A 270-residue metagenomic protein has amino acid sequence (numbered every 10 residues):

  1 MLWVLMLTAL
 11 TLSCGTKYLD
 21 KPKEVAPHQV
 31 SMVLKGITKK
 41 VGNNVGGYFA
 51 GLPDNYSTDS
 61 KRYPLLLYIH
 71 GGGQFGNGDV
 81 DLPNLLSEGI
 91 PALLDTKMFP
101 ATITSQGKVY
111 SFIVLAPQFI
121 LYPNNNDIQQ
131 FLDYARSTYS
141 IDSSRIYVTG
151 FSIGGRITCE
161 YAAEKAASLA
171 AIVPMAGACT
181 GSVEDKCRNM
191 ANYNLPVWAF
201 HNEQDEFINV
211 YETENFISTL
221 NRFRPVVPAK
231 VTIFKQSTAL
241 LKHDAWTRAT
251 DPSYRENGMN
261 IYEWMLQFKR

Functional and structural regions predicted by a protein language model:
M6-S13: Hydrophobic h-region of N-terminal signal peptides that target proteins for export in Gram-negative bacteria
C14-L65, F112, I153-R156, Y161 (+3 more regions): A domain-start/cap signature at the N-terminus of enzymes
D54-K61, I120-S152: Gly/Ser-rich "nucleophile elbow"/oxyanion-hole loop immediately N-terminal to the catalytic nucleophile in hydrolases
Y63-L65, I69-Q129: Active-site machinery of serine-nucleophile hydrolases
V109-F112, A191-V197: Short, proline-enriched alpha-helix->beta-strand connector loops that line the catalytic pocket of alpha/beta-hydrolase
Q118, T149, M175-A176, F200 (+1 more regions): Alpha/beta-hydrolase-fold catalytic nucleophile elbow
S137-T138, S144-A191: Primarily recognizes the serine-hydrolase "nucleophile elbow" in alpha/beta-hydrolase and SGNH/GDSL folds
W198-F200, E206, V210-N215, N221-R270: C-terminal catalytic histidine-bearing segment of alpha/beta-hydrolase fold enzymes
